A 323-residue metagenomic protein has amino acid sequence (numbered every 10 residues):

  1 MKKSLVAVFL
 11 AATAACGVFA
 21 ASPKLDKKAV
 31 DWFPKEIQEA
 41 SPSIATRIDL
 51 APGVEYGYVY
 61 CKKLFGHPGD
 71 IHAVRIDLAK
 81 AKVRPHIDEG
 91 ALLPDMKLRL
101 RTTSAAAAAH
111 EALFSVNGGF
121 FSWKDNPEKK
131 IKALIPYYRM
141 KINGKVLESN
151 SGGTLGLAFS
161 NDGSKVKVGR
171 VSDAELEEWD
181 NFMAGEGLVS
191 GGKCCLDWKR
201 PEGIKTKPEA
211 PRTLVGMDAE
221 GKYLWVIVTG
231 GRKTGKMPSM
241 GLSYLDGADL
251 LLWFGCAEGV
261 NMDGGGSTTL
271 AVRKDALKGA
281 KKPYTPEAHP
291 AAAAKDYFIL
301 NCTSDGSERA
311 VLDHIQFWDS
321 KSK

Functional and structural regions predicted by a protein language model:
M1-S4: Positively charged n-region of N-terminal signal peptides that target proteins for export
A7-G17: Bacterial N-terminal signal peptides
A21-S151, L155-G156, K167: Zymogen propeptides
D88-D95, V171-E177, V228-T234: Short, solvent-exposed aromatic-acidic interface loops
P127-S151, G203-A219, Y223-E258, S267-K323: Conserved, well-ordered active-site substructure
L155-N161, V215: Broad, structure-driven detector of short, well-ordered beta-strand segments within folded domains
E178-I204: Short, conserved active-site entrance elements at the starts or edges of catalytic domains
